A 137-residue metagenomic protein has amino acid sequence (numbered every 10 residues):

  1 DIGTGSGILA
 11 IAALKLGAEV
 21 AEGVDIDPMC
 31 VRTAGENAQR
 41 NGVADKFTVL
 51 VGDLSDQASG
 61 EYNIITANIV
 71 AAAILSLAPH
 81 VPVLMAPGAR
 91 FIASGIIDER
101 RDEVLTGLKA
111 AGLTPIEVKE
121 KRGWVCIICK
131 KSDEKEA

Functional and structural regions predicted by a protein language model:
D1-L54, A58-E61: Conserved SAM/SAH cofactor-binding pocket of Class I
G17, Q39-A44, V83, P87 (+1 more regions): Short helix-capping segments at alpha-helix termini
M29-T33, A73, R100: Conserved short alpha-helix immediately C-terminal to the canonical SAM/SAH-binding motif I of Rossmann-like
A34, V70, L108: Residue-level signal for inorganic ion chemistry
I64-T66: Hydrophobic beta-strand segment of the Class I
L75-R90: A short glycine-rich, Lys/Arg-flanked "PGG" loop and its adjoining helix->strand segment in the class I
A93-D98: Short strand-turn motif at the edge of the Rossmann-like AdoMet-binding core
T114-A137: Core SAM-dependent methyltransferase catalytic element
